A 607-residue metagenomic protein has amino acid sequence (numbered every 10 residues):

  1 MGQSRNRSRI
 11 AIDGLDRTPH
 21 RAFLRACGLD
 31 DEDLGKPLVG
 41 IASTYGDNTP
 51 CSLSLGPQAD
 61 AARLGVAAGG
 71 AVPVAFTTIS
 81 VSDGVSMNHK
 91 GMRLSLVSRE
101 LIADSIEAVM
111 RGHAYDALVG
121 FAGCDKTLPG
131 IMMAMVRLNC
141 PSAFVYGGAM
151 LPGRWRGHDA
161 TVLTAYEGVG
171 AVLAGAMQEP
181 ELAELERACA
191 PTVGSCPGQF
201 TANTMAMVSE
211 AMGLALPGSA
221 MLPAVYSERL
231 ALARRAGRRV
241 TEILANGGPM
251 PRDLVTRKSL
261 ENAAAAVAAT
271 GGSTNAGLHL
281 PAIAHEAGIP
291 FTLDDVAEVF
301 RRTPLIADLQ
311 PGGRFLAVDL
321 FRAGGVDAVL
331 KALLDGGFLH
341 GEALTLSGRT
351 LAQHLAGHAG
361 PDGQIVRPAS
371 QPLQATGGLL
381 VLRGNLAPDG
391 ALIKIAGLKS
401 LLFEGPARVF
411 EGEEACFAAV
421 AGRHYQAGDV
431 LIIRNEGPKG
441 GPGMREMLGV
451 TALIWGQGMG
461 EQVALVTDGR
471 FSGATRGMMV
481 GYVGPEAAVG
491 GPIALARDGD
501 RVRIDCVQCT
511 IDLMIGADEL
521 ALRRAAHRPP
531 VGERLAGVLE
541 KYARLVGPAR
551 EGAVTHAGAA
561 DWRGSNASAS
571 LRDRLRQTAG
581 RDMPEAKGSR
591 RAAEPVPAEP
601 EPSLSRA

Functional and structural regions predicted by a protein language model:
M1-D47, C51-L53, Q58-I79, G84-V85 (+6 more regions): Catalytic or ion-coupling anion/metal-binding cores of large enzyme and transporter domains
S95-D104: Glycine-rich, highly charged phosphate/nucleotide-binding loops
M110-I131, A143-Y146: A short, small-residue-rich loop immediately preceding and capping a beta-strand
R591, P595-A607: Long, low-complexity, intrinsically disordered segments
